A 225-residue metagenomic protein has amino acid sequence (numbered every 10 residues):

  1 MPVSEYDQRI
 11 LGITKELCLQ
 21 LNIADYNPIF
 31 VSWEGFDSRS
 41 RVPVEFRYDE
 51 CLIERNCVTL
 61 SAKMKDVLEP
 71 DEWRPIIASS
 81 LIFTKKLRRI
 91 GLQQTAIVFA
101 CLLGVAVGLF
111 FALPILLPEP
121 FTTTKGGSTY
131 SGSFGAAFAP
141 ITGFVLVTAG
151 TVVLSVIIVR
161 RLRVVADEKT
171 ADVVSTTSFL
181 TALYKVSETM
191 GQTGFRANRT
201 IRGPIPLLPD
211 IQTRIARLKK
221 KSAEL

Functional and structural regions predicted by a protein language model:
M1-I76, L81, K85-K86, Q192-G194: Peri-catalytic and regulatory segments of divalent metal-dependent proteins
E5-I29, I115, F121, G127-T200: Short helix/loop segments within enzyme catalytic domains that coordinate or immediately flank catalytic cofactors
D25-Y26, F30-E50, T170-L225: Active-site-proximal gating segments in proteases and membrane effectors
G35, V98-F99: Acidic helix-start/capping segments at beta-turn-to-alpha-helix junctions
L68-E69, W73, I97, F134 (+2 more regions): Short, well-structured alpha-helical patches and their helix-loop capping segments that border functional surfaces
L81-I97: Catalytic Zn2+-binding segment of zinc metalloproteases
Q94-I97, G104-V105, L113, E188-T189 (+1 more regions): Juxtamembrane/interface motifs at transmembrane-helix termini
L102-G126: Juxtamembrane "helix exit" motif at the C-terminal ends of alpha-helical transmembrane segments in multi-pass membrane
